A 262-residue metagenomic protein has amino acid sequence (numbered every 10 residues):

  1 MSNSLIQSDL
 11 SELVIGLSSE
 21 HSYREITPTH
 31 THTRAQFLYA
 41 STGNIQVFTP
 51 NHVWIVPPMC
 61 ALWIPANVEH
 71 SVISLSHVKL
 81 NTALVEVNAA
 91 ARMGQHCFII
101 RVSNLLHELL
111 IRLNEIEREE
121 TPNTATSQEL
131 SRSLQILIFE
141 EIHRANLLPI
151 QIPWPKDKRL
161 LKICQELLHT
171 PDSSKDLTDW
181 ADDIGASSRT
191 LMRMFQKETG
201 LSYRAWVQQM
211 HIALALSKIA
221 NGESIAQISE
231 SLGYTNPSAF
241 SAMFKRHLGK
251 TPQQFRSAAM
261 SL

Functional and structural regions predicted by a protein language model:
M1-N44: Generic protein-terminus/edge-of-domain signal
T27, T42-F48, A61-L62, H70: Short beta-strand segments in beta-sandwich/barrel cores
N51-A66: Short acidic-glycine-tyrosine-enriched beta hairpin
M59, L191, F195, A239-F240 (+1 more regions): Short hydrophobic/aromatic patch on the recognition helix
V68-C97: Ligand-binding loop in jelly-roll beta-barrel domains
E120-I184, K197-Q209: Short, Lys/Arg-enriched, Trp-marked, Pro/Gly-tolerant hinge/linker segments that flank
S173, F195-S202, M243-F255: A secondary-structure capping/hinge motif
T178, K197-P237, S241, S257-L262: Terminal helix-turn-helix DNA-binding modules in bacterial transcription factors
